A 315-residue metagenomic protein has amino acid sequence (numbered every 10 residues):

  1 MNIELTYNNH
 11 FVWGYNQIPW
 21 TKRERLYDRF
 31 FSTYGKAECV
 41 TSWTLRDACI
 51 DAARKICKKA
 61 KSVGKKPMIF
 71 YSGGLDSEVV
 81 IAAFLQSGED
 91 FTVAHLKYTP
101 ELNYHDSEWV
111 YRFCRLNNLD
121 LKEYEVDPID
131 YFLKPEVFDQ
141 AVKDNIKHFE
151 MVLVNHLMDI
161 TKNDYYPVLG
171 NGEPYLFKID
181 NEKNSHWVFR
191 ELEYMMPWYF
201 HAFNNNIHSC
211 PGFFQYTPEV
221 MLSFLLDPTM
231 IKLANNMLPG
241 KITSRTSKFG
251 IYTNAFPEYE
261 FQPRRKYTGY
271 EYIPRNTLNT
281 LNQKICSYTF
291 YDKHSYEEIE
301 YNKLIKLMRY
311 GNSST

Functional and structural regions predicted by a protein language model:
N2-P67, A83, E89-T99, Y104-T315: Nucleotide-activated chemistry modules centered on ATP-dependent adenylation/adenylyltransferase
G74, F84: Aromatic pocket-lining residues of Rossmann-like dinucleotide-binding sites
D76-E78: Glycine-rich SAM-binding Motif I of class I
